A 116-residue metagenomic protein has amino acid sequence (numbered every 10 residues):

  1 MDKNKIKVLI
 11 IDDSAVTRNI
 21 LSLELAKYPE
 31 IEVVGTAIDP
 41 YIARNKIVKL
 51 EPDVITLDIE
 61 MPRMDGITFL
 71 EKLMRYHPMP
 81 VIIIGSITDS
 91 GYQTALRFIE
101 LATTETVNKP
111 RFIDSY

Functional and structural regions predicted by a protein language model:
K3-I6, A15-G35: Two-component/phosphorelay signaling modules centered on CheY-like receiver
D12, D58: Active-site residues of response regulator receiver
D39-I42, M64-T68: Acidic catalytic/metal-coordinating carboxylates
V48-L50, L73-M79, L101: Conserved phosphotransfer cores of two-component systems
L50-T56: Active-site beta3 strand of CheY-like receiver
M61: Receiver (REC) domain active-site loop signature in two-component systems and cognate sites in sensor histidine kinases
T68, R75, T88-S115: Alpha4 helix (beta4-alpha4-beta5 surface) of REC/receiver domains from two-component response regulators
I84-S86: Hydrophobic/aromatic residues positioned on beta-strands within the core alpha/beta folds
